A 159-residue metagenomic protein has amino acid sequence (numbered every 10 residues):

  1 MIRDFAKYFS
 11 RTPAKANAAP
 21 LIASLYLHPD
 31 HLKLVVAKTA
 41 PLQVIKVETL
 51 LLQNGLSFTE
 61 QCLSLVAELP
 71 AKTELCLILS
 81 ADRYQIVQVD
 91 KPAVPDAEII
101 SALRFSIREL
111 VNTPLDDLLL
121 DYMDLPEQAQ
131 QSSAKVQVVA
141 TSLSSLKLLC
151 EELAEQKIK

Functional and structural regions predicted by a protein language model:
M1-K159: Hydrophobic/aromatic-enriched cytosolic interaction surfaces used to assemble or bind macromolecules
